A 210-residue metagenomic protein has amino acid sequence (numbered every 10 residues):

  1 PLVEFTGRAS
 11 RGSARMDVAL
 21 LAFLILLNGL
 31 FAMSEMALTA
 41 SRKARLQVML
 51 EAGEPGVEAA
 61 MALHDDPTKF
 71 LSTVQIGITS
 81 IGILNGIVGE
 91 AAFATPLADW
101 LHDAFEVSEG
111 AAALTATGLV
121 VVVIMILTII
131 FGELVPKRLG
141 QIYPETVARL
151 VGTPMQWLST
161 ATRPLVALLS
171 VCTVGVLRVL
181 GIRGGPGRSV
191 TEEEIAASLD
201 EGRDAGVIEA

Functional and structural regions predicted by a protein language model:
P1-V207: Membrane-embedded alpha-helical segments of inner-membrane proteins
